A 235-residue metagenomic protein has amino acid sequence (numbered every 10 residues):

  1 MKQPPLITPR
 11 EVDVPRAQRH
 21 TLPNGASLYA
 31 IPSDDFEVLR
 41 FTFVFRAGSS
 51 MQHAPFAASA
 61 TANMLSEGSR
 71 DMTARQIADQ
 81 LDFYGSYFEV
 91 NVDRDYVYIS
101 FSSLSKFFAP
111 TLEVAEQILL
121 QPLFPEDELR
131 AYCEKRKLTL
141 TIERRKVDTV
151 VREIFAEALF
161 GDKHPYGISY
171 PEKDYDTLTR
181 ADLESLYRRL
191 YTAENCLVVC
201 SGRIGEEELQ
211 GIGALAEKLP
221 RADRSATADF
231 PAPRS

Functional and structural regions predicted by a protein language model:
M1-Q3, T21, Q76-T227, P231: Charge-rich, well-structured scaffold segments of protease-associated domains
M1-V38: N- or domain-start disorder-to-order transition segments that initiate the globular core
T8-P9, V44, A58, K146 (+1 more regions): Hydrophobic alpha-helical segments, principally membrane-spanning helices and signal/leader peptides
D13-V14, A57, Y191: Hydrophobic alpha-helical segments and their boundary regions
A26-S49, A54-P55, N195-L197, A222-S235: His/Glu-based metal-binding/catalytic segments typifying zinc-dependent metallopeptidases
Y29, Q52, M72, P165 (+1 more regions): Short, electropositive, low-hydrophobicity segments enriched in small/polar residues
S33, R46-G48, S69, L104-K106 (+1 more regions): Solvent-exposed coil/turn segments that connect beta secondary-structure elements in extracytoplasmic/periplasmic
R40-S102: M16/MPP (pitrilysin/insulinase) zinc-metallopeptidase core fold and M16-derived inactive scaffolds
